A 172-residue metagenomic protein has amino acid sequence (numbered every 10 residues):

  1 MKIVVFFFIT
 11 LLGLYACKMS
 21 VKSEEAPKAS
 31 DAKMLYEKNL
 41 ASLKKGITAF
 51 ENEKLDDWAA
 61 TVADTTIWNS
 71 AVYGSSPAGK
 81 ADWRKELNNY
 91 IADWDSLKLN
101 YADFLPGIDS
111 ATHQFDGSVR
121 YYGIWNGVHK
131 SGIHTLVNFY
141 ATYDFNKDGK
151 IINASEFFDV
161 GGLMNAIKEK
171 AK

Functional and structural regions predicted by a protein language model:
M1-Y15: Sec-dependent bacterial lipoprotein signal peptides
C17-N52, D56: Short, low-complexity N-terminal intrinsically disordered segments enriched in polar/charged residues
K38, D56-A111, F115-G117: A solvent-exposed, acidic/Ser-Thr-rich amphipathic alpha-helical stretch
G46, D57-A59, T66, W83 (+3 more regions): Hydrophobic pocket/interface hotspot
F115-W125: A short hydrophobic beta-strand element
H129, F145-N146: Short, acidic, Ser/Thr-enriched surface-loop or helix-capping motifs
H134-Y140: Short, surface-exposed coil-to-beta transition loops
I152-K172: Low-complexity, intrinsically disordered terminal/linker segments enriched in charged and Gly/Pro repeats
